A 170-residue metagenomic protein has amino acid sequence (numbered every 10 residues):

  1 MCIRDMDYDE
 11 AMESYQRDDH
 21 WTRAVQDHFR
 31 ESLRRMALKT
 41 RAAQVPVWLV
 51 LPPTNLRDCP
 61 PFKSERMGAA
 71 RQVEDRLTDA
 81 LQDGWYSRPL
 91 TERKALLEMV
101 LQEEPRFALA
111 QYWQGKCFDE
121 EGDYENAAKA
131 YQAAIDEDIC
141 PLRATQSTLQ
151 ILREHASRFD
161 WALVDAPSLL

Functional and structural regions predicted by a protein language model:
R4-E154, R158-F159, A166-L170: Serine-dependent acyl-ester chemistry module
